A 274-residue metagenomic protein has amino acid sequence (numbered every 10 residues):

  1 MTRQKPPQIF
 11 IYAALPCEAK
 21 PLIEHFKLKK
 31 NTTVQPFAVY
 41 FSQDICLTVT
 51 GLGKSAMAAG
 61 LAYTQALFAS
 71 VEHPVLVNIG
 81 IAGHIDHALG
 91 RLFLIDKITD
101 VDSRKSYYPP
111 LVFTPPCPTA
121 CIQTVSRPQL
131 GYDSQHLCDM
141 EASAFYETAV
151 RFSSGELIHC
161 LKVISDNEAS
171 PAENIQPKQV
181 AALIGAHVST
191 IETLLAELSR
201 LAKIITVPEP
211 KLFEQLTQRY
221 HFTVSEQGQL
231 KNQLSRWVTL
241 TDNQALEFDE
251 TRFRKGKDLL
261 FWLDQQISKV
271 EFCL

Functional and structural regions predicted by a protein language model:
R3-F10, I45: Extreme N-terminal starter segment of soluble prokaryotic enzymes
Q8-K29: N-terminal beta1-alpha1 ligand-phosphate binding loop
H25-Y40: Short catalytic helix/loop segments, enriched in acidic residues and glycine and frequently bearing histidine
P36-L274: Glycine-rich phosphate- or other oxyanion-binding loops that anchor nucleotides, phosphorylated ligands
